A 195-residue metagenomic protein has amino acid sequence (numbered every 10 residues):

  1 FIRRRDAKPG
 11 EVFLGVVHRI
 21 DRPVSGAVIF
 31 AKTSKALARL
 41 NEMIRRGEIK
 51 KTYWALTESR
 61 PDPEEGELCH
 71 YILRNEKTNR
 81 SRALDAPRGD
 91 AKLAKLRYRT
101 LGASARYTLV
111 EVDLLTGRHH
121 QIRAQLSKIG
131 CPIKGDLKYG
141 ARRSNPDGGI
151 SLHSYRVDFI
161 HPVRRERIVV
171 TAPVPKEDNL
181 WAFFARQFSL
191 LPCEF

Functional and structural regions predicted by a protein language model:
F1-F195: RNA pseudouridine synthases
